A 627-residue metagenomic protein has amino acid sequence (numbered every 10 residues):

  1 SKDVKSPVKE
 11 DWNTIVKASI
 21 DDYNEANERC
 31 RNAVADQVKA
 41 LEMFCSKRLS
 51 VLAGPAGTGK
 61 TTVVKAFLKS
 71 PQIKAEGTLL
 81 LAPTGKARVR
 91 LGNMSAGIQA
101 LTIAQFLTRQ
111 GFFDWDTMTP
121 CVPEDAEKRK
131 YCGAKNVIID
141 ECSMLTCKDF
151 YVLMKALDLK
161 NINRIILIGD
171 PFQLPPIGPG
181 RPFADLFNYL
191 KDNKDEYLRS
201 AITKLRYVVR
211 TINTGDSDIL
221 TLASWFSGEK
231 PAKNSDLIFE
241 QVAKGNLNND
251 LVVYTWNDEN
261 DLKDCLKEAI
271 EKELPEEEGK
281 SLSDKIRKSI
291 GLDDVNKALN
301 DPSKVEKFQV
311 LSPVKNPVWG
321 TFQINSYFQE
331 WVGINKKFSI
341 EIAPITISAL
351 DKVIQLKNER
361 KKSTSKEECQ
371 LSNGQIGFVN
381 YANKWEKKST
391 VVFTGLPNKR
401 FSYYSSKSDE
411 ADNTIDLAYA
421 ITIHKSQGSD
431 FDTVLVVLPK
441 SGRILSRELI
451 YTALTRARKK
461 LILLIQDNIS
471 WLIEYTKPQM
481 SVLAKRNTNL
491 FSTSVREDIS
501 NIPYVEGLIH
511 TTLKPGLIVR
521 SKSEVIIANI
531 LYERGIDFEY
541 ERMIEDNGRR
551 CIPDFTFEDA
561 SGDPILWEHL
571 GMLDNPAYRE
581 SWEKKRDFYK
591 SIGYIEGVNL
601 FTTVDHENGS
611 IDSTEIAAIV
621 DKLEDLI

Functional and structural regions predicted by a protein language model:
D3-T14, A18-A26, K39, M43 (+2 more regions): Conserved helicase motor core of P-loop NTPases
K39-N248: ASCE P-loop NTPase helicase motor core
L41-M43, A56, L80, G92-N93 (+9 more regions): Replace "in large, NTP-powered and nucleic-acid-processing enzymes" with "in large, NTP-powered factors and other
A75-E76, A134, N161-R164, Y197-T203 (+6 more regions): Short glycine-/polar-rich loops that comprise or flank the Walker A/P-loop and associated switch/sensor motifs
L80, L167, V310-S312, V436 (+2 more regions): Structural beta-sheet core signal
S326-Y451: Conserved nucleotide-binding/hydrolysis modules and their immediate coupling elements across P-loop/ASCE NTPase motors
T433-K514, R520-K522: Helicase C-terminal subdomain and adjacent C-terminal extension
R496-I627: Nucleic-acid endo/exonuclease domains
